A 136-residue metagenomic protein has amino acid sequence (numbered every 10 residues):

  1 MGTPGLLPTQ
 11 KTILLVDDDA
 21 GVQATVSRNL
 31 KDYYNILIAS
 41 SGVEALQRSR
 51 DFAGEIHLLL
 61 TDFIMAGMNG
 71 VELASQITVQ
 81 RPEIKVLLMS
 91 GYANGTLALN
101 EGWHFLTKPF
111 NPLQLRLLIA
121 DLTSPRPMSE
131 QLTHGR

Functional and structural regions predicted by a protein language model:
Q10-A20, V26-S27, L59: Conserved acidic segment of CheY-like receiver
A20-I38, L122: Two-component/phosphorelay signaling modules centered on CheY-like receiver
I38-Q47, G70: Helix N-cap/capping motif at the beta->alpha junctions
R50-G54, Q76-I84, G95-A98: Conserved phosphotransfer cores of two-component systems
D62, S90: Active-site residues of response regulator receiver
M65: Receiver (REC) domain active-site loop signature in two-component systems and cognate sites in sensor histidine kinases
F110-T123, P127: C-terminal output helix
R126-R136: CheY-like receiver
